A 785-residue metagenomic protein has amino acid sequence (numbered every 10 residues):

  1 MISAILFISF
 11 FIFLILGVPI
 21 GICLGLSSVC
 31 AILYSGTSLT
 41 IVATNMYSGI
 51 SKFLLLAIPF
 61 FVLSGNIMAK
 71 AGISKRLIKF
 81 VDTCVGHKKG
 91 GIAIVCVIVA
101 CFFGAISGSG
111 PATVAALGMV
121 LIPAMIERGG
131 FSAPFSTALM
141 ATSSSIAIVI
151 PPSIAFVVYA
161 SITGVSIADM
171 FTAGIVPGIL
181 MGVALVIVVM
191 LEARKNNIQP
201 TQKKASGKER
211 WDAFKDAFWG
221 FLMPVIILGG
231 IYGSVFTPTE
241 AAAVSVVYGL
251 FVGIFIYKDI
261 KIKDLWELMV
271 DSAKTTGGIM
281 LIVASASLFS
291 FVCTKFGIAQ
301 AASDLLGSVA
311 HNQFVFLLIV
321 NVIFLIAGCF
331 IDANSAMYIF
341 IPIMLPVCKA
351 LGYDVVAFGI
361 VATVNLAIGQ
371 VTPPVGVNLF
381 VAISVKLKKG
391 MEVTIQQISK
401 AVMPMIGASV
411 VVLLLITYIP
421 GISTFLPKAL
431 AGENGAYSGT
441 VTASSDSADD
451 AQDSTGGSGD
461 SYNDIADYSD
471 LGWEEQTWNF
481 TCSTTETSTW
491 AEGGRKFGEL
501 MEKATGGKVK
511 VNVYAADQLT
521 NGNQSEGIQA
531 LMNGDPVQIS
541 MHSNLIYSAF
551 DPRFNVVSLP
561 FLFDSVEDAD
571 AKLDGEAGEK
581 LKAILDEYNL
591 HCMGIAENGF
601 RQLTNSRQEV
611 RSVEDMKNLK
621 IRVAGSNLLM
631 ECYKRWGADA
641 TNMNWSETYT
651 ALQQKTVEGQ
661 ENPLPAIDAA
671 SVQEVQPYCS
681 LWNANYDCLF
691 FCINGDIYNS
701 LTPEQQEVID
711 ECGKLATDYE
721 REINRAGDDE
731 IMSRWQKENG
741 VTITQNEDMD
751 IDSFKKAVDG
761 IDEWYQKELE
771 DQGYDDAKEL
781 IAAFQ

Functional and structural regions predicted by a protein language model:
M1-S454: Alpha-helical transmembrane segments of multi-pass membrane transport proteins
K52, H87, P224, I279 (+6 more regions): Structured helix-beta-strand junction loops
L54, P111, K215-D216, I279 (+9 more regions): A generic secondary-structure micro-motif detector that highlights 1-2 residue hydrophobic/ambivalent hotspots embedded
G72, G129, S234, G297 (+4 more regions): Short glycine-centered helix-capping/turn motifs at secondary-structure transition points
P134, K572, D762-Q766: Active-site-proximal, glycine-rich beta->alpha crossover segments in alpha/beta enzymes that shape flexible
F171, L426, L430, L573 (+2 more regions): Short, flexible helix/strand-to-coil boundary loops that buttress conserved ligand/catalytic motifs in alpha/beta
G456-L559, F563-V566, E587, H591-Q785: N-terminal secretory/targeting leader peptides
D564-K582: A gly/proline- and charged-residue-enriched helix-loop-helix capping module
